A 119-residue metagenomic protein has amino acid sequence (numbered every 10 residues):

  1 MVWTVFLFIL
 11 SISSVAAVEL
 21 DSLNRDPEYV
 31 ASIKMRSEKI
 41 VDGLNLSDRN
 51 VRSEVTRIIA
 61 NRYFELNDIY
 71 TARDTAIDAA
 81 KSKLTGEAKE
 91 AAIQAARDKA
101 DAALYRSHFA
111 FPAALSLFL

Functional and structural regions predicted by a protein language model:
M1-L23: Bacterial Sec-dependent N-terminal signal peptides
A16-L119: Charge-rich (acidic/polar
